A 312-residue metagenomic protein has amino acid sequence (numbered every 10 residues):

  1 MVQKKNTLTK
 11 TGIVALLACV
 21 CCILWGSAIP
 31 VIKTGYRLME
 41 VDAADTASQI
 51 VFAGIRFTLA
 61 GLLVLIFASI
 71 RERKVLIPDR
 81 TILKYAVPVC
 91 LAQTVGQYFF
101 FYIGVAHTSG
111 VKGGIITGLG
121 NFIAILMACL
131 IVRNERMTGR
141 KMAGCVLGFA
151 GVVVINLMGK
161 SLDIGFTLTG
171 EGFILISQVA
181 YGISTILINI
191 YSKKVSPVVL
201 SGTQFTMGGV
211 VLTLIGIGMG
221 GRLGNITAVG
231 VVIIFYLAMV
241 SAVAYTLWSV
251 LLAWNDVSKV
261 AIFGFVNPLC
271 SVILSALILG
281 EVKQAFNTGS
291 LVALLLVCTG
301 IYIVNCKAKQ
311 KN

Functional and structural regions predicted by a protein language model:
M1-G54, D163-I190, I233-I234, M239 (+3 more regions): Glycine-/small-residue-enriched transmembrane alpha-helix faces in small-molecule transporters and effluxers
V2-L8, F57, N156-M158, G230 (+1 more regions): C-terminal-most transmembrane helix of multi-pass membrane proteins
C22, K33, V64-L65, A124-L126 (+4 more regions): Transmembrane alpha-helical segments that form core, pore/gating elements of small-molecule transporters/exporters
L24-A44, L59, Y98-T108, I116 (+3 more regions): Juxtamembrane C-cap of transmembrane helices in multi-pass membrane transport proteins
D42-Q93, I123-M127, A180-S184, S201-M219 (+1 more regions): Transmembrane alpha-helices of multi-pass small-molecule transport proteins
V51-G54, T58, L62, Q93 (+4 more regions): Specific alpha-helical transmembrane segments that line the substrate/conduction pathway and gating interfaces
S69-G113, T117, V154, L237-N255: Specific transmembrane alpha-helical segments of multi-pass solute transporters/efflux pumps, especially DMT/EamA
T117, R133-V154, I164-G170, A228 (+1 more regions): Loop-to-transmembrane alpha-helix entry segments
